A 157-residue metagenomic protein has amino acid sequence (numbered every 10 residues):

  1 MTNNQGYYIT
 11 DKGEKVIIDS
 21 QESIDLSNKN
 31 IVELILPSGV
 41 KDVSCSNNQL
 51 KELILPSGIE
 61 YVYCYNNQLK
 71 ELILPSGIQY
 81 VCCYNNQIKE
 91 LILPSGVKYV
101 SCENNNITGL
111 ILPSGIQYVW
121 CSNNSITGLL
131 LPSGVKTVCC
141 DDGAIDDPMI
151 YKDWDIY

Functional and structural regions predicted by a protein language model:
M1-V40, K136-Y157: N-terminal capping/linker segments that flank leucine-rich repeat
N4, K12, D19, Y61 (+7 more regions): Serine/threonine-rich, low-complexity intrinsically disordered segments
I24, V43-C45, V62, L72 (+4 more regions): Conserved hydrophobic beta-strand positions in leucine-rich repeat
L34-L36, V43, L53-L55, L72-L74 (+5 more regions): Canonical leucine-rich repeat
S38-K41, S57-E60, S76-Q79, S95-K98 (+2 more regions): Short "repeat-start/strand-capping" segments in structured domains, especially the N-termini of parallel beta-helix
K41, K51, E60, K70 (+3 more regions): Intrinsically disordered, low-complexity polyampholyte segments enriched for Lys and acidic residues
V100-D142: Ankyrin-repeat and related helical/solenoid repeat scaffolds used for protein-protein interactions
